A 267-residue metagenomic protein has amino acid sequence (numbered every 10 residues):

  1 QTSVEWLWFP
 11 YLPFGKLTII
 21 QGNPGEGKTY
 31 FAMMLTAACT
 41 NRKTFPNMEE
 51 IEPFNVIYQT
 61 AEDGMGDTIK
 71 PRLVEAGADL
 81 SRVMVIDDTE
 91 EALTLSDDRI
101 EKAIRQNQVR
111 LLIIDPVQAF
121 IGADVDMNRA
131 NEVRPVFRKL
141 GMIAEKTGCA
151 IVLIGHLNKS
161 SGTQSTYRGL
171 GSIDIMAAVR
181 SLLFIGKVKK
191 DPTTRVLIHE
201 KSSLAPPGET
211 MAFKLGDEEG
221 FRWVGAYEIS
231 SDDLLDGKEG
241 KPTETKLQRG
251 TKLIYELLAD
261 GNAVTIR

Functional and structural regions predicted by a protein language model:
S3, L7-F9, P13, P24-E26 (+6 more regions): Conserved inter-motif catalytic segment of the P-loop NTP-binding fold
I19-I20, G25, T29-Y30, Q59 (+3 more regions): Phosphate-binding/switch region of NTP-binding enzymes
F31, L35: Hydrophobic positions on the alpha1 helix immediately C-terminal to the Walker A/P-loop
T40: Gly/Ala-rich phosphate-binding loop of Rossmann-like dinucleotide-binding domains, activating on the conserved
L204-N262: Conserved alpha/beta core segments of nucleic-acid transaction machinery
A263-R267: Short acidic, hydrophobic short linear motifs in intrinsically disordered regions
